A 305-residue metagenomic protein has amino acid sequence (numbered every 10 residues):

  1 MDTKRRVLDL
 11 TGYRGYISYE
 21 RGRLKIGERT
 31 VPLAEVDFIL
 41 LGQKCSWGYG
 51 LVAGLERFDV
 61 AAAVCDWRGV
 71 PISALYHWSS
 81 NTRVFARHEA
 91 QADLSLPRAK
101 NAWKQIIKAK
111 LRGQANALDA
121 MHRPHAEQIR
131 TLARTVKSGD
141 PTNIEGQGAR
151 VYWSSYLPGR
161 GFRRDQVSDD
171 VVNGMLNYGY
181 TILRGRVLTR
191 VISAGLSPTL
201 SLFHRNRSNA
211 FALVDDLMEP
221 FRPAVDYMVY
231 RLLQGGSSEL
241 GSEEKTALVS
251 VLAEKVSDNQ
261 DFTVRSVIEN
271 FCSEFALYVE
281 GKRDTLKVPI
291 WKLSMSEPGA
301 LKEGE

Functional and structural regions predicted by a protein language model:
M1-L24, R29: N-terminal basic/disordered segments at the start of proteins
K4-D9, R14-G15, R57, C65 (+1 more regions): Active-site helix-to-loop segments that bind/position phosphate- or nucleotide-bearing substrates and donors across
R14, R21, V36-D37, F58-D59: Short, well-ordered alpha-helix to beta-strand connector turns
K25, I39-L41, V60-D66, V70: Short hydrophobic alpha-helical runs that function as membrane-insertion/retention elements
G27-E28, A34-G50: Extracellular/luminal Protease-associated
R29-P32, D165-V167: A short alpha-helix capping/helix-coil boundary motif
